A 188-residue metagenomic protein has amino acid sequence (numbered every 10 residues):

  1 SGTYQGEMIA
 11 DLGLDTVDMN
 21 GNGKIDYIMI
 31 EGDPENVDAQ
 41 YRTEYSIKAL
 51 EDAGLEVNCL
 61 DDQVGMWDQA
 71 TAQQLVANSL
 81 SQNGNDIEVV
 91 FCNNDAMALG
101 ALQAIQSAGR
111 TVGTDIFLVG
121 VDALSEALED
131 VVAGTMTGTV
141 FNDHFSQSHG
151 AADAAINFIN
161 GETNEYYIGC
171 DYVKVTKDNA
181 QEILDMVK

Functional and structural regions predicted by a protein language model:
S1-K188: A residue-level marker of the well-folded mature domains of exported/periplasmic proteins
